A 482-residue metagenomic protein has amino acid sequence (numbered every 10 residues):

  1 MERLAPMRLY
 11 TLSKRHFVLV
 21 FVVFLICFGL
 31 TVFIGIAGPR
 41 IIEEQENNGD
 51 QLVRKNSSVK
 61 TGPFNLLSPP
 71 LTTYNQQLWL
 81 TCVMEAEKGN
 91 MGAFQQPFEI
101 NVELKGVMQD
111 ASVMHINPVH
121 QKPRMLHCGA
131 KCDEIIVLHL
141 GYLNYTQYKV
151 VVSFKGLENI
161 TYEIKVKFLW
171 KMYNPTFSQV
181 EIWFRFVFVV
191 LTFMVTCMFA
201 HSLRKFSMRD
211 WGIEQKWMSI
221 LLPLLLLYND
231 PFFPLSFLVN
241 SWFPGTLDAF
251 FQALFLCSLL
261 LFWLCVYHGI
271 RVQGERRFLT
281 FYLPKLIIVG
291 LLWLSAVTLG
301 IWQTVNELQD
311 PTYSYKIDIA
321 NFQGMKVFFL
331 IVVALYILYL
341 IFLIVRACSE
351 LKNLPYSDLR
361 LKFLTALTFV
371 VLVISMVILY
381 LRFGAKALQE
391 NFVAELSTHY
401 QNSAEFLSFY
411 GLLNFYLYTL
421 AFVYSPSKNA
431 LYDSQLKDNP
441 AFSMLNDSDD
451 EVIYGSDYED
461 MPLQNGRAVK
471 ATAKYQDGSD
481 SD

Functional and structural regions predicted by a protein language model:
M1-R185: Soluble extramembrane domains flanking the early transmembrane region of eukaryotic membrane proteins
R3, R8, K14-L19, R40 (+11 more regions): Arginine residue identity/basic-tract feature
K14, K55, K60, K88 (+20 more regions): Context-gated lysine
N47-N48, N56, N65, N75 (+16 more regions): Detector for Asparagine
T73, L203-R204, V423-S427: Structural signal for the C-terminal ends of transmembrane alpha-helices and the immediately following loop
K171-I287: Hydrophobic alpha-helical transmembrane segments corresponding to the first two to three helices of multi-pass helical
D248-D482: Generic detector of multi-pass transmembrane helix bundles and their immediately adjacent loops in polytopic membrane
